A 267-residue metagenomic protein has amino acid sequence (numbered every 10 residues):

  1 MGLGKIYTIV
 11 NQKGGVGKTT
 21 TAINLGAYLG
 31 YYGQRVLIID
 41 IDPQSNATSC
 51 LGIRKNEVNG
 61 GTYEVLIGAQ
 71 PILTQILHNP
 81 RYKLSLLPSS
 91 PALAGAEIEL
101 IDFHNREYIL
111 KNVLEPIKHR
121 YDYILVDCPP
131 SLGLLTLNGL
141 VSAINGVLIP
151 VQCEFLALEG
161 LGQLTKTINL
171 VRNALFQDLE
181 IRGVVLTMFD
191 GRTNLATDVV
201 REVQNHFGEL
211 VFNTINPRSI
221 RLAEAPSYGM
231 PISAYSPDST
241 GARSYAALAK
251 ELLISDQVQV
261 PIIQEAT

Functional and structural regions predicted by a protein language model:
M1-T267: P-loop NTP-binding core
